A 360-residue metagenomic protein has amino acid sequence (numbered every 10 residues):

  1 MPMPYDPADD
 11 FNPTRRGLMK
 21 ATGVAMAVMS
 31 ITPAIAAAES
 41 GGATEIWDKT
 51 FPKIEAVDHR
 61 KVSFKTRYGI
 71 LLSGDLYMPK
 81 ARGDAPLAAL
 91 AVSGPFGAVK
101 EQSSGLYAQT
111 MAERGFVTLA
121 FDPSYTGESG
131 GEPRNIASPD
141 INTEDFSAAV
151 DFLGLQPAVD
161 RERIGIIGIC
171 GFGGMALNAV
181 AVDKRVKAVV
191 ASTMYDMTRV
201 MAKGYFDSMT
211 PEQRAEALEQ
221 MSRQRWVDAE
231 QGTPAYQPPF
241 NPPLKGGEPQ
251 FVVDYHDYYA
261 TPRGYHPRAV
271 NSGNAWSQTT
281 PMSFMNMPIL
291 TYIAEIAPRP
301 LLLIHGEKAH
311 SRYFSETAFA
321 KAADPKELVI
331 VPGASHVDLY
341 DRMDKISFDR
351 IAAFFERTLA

Functional and structural regions predicted by a protein language model:
M1-G17, A25, I296: N-terminal secretory signal peptides
A43-R82: N-terminal cap/lid segment of alpha/beta-hydrolase-fold proteins
P86-P95: Short beta-strand element of the alpha/beta-hydrolase
G97-Q109: The serine-hydrolase catalytic nucleophile loop
A112-E128: Conserved alpha/beta-hydrolase
A137-Q156: Alpha/beta-hydrolase active-site loop
L177-Y258: Alpha/beta-hydrolase-fold enzymes
L303-H305: Short beta-strand/loop motif that positions the catalytic acidic residue of the alpha/beta-hydrolase fold
